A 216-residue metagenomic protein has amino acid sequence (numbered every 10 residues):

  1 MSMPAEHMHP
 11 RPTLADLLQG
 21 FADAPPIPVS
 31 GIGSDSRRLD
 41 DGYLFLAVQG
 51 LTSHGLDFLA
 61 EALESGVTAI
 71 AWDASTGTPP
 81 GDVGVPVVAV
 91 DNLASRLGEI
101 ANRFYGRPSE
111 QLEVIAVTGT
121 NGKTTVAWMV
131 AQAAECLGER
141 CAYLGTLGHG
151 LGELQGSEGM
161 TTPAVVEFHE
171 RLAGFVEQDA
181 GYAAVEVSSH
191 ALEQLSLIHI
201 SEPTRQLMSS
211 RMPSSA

Functional and structural regions predicted by a protein language model:
M1-E99: N-terminal leader/targeting and accessory segments in enzymes
D16-F21, F168, L207-M208: Short alpha-helical interface patches
L51, E153, Q194, S210-R211: Short, function-defining helix-loop hinge/capping sites that tune catalysis or transport
T52-H54, G77-T78, K123, H190-A191 (+1 more regions): Glycine-rich nucleotide phosphate-binding loop and flanking beta-alpha elements of Rossmann-like dinucleotide-binding
I70, P80-V85, I115, A127-A131 (+1 more regions): A generic structural signal for ordered secondary structure
R96-S201, R205: Phosphate-binding loop of NTP-binding sites
E202-T204, S209-A216: Positively charged, low-complexity/disordered segments
